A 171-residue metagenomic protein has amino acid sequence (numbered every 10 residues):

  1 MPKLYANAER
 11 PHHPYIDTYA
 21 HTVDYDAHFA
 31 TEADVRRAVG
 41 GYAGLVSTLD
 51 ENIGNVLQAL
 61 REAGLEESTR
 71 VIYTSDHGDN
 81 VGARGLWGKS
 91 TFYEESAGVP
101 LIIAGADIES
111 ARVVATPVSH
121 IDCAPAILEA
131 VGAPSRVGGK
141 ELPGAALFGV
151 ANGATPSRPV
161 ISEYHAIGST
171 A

Functional and structural regions predicted by a protein language model:
M1-P117, A130-V137: Active-site-proximal cap/lid insertion segments
H77-A83, I121-A124, E129-A171: C-terminal cap/loop subdomain of S1 sulfatases and analogous C-terminal strand-loop tails that border
